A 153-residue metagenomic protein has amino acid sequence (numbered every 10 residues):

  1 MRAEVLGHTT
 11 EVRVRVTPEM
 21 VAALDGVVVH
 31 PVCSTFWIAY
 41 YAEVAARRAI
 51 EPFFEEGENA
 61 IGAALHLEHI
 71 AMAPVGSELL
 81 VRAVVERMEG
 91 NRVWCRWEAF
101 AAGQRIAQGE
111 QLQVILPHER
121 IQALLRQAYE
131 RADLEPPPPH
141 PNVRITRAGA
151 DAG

Functional and structural regions predicted by a protein language model:
M1-T35: Catalytic strand-loop segment that frames the active site of acyl-thioester-processing enzymes
H8-T10, I61-L65, V75-V81, N91-V93 (+1 more regions): A generic structural signal for short beta-strands and their flanking turns/coil linkers
T10-V14, L65-H69, A83, W97 (+1 more regions): A structural signal for short, well-ordered beta-strand segments
V16-P18, A71, I115-P117: Non-catalytic surface loops within mature trypsin-like serine protease
A46-L80: Hydrophobic beta-strand-centered segment that forms part of the acyl-chain substrate-binding groove
P74-V75, V85-G153: HotDog/MaoC-like acyl-thioester-processing domains
